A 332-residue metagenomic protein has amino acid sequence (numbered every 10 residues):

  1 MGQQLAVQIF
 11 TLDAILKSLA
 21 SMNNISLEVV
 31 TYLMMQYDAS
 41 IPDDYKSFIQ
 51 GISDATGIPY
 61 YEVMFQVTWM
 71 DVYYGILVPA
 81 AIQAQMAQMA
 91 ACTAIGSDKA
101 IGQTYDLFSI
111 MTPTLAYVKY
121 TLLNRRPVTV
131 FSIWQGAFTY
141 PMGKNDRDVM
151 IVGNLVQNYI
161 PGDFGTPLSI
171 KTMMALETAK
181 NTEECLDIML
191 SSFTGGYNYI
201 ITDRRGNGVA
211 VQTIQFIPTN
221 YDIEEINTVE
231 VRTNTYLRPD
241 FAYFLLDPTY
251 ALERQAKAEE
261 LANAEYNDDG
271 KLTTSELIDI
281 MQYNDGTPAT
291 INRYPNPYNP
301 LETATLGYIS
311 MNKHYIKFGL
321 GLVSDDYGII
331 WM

Functional and structural regions predicted by a protein language model:
M1-I95, L176-M332: C-terminus-biased signal that marks the final domain/tail of proteins
M70-K171, G307: Internal mixed beta-strand/loop scaffold within catalytic domains of large alpha/beta enzymes
